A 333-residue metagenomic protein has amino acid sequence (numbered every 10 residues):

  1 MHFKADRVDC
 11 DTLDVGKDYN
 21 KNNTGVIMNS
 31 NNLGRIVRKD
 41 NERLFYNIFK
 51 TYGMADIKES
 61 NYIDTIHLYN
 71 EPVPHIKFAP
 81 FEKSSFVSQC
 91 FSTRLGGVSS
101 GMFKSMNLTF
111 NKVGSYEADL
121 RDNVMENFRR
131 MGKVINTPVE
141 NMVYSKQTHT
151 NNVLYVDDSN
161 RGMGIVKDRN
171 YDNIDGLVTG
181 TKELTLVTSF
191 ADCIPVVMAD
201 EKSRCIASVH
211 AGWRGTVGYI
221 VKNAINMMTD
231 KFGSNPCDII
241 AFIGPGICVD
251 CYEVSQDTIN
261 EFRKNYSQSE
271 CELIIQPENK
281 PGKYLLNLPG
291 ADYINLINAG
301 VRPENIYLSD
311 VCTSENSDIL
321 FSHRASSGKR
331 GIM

Functional and structural regions predicted by a protein language model:
H2-D18, T24-M333: Active-site microenvironment for binding and transforming phosphate-containing groups
